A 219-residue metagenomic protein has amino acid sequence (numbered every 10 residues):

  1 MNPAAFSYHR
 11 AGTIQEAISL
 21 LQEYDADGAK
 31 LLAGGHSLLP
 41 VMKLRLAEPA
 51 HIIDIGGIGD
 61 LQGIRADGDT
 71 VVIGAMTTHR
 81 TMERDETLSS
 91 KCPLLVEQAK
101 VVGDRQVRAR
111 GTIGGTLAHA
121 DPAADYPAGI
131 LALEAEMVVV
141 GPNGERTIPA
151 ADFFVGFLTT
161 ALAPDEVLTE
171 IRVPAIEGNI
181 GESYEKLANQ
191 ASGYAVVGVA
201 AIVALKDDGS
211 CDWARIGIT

Functional and structural regions predicted by a protein language model:
M1-T219: C-terminal structural segment of proteins
